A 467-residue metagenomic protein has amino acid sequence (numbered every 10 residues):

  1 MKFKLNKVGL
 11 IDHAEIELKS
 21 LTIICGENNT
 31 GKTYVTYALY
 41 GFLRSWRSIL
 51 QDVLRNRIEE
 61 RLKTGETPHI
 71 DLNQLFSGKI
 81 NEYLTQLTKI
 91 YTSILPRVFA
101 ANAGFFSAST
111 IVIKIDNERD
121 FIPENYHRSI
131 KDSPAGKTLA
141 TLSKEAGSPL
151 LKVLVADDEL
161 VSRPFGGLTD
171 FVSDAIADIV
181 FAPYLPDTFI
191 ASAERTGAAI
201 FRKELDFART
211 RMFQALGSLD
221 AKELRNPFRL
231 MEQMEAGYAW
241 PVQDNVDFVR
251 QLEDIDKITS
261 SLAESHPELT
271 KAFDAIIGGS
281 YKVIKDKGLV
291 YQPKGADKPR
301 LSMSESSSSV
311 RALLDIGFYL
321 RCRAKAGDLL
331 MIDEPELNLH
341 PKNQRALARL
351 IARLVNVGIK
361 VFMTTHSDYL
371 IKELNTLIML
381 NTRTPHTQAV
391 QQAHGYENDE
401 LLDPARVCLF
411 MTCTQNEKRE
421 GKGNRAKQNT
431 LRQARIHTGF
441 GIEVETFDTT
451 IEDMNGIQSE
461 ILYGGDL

Functional and structural regions predicted by a protein language model:
M1-N226, V355, K372, I378-E400 (+5 more regions): P-loop NTPase switch/coupling surface
E27-N28, Y34, K282-R345: Conserved ABC ATPase signature
I190-S192, L401-C413: Extended hydrophobic secondary-structure segments that form protein cores and membrane-embedded regions
L224-V246, D256: Polybasic, proline/glycine-rich intrinsically disordered low-complexity segments
I258-S280: Amphipathic alpha-helical domain-onset/packing element
G327-L329, G358-F362: Loop/turn-to-beta-strand initiation segments
R345-N356: Helical segment within the ABC ATPase nucleotide-binding domain
T364-H366: H-loop/switch region of ABC-family ATPase nucleotide-binding domains
